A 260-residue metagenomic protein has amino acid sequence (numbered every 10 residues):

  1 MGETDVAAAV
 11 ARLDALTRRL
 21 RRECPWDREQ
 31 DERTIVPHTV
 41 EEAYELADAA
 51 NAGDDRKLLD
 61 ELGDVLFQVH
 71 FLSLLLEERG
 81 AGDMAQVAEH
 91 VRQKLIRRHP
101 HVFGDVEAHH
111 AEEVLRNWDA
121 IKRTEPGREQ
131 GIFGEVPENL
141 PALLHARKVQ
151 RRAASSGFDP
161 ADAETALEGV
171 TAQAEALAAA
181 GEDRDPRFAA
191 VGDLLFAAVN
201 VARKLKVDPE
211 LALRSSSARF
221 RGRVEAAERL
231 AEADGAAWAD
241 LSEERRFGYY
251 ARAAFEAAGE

Functional and structural regions predicted by a protein language model:
M1-E61, F67-V191, L195-E260: Flexible "arm" and connector segments at domain edges
